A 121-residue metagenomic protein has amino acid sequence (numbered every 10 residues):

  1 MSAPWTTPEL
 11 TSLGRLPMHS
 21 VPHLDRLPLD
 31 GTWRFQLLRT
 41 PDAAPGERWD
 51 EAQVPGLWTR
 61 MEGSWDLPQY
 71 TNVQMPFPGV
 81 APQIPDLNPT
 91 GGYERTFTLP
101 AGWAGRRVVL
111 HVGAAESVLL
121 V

Functional and structural regions predicted by a protein language model:
A3-S20, L27, R34-T40, N88-V121: Accessory beta-strand-rich segments of carbohydrate-active enzymes
L29-T90: Core domains of carbohydrate- and sulfate-ester-processing enzymes
